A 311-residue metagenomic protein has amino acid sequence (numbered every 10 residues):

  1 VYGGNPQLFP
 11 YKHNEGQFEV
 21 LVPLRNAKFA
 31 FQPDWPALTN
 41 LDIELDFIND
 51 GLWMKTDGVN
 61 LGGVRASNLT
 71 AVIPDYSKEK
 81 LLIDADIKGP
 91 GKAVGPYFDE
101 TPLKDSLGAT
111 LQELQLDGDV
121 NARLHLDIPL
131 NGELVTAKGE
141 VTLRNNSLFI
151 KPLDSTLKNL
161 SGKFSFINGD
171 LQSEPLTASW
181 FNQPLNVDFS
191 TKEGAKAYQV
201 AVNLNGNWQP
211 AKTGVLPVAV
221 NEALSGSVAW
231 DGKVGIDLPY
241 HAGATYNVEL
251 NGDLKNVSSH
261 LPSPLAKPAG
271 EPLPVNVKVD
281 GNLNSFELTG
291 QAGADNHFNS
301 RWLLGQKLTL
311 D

Functional and structural regions predicted by a protein language model:
V1-H13, L21-R25, F29, P74-T136 (+3 more regions): Extended amphipathic, helix-rich lipid-handling scaffolds
W35, P152-S155, L265: Outer-membrane beta-barrel translocator domains and adjoining extracellular loop/strand segments of Gram-negative
L38-D42, N68, K80-L82, N121 (+3 more regions): Transmembrane beta-barrel architecture of outer membranes
D42-E44, T70, S161-K163, T177 (+3 more regions): Short, surface-exposed charged micro-motifs
L45, D50-G51, N121, Q172: Extended non-catalytic domains of envelope/secretory-pathway proteins
M54-T56, A66-N68, S173, L310: Hydrophobic residues on conserved beta-strands that form the core of alpha/beta folds
G63, N182, A269-P272: Solvent-exposed, conformationally flexible loop/turn segments
